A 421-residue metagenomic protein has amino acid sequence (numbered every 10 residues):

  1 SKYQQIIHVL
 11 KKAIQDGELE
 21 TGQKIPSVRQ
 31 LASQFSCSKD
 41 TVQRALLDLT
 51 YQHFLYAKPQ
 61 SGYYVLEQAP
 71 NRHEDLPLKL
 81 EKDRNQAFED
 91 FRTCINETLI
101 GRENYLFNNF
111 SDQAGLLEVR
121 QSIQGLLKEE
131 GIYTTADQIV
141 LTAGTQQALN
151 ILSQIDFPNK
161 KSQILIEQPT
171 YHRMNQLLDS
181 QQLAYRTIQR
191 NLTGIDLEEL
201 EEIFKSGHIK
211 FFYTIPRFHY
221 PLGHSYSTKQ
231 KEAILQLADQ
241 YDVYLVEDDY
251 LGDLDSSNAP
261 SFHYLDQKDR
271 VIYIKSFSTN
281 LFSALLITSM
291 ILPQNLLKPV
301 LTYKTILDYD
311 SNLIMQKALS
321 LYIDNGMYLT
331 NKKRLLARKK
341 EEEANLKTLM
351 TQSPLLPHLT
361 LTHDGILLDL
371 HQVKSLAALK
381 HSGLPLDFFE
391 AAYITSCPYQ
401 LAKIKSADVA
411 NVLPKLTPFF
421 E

Functional and structural regions predicted by a protein language model:
S1-S111, L301, T305-N312, Q316 (+6 more regions): N-terminal basic, amphipathic alpha-helical segments
I7, K11, N150, Q154 (+5 more regions): Amphipathic, non-transmembrane alpha-helical secondary structure
F107-Y241, D253-L265: Conserved core of the PLP fold type I
Q163, K210, D242-Y244, R270-I272 (+1 more regions): Proline-centered loop/turn at the N-terminus of a beta-strand
A259-S278, K298-P299, Q400-K403: Conserved active-site segment immediately N-terminal to the catalytic lysine that forms the internal aldimine
I272-Q352: PLP-dependent aminotransferase class I/II
